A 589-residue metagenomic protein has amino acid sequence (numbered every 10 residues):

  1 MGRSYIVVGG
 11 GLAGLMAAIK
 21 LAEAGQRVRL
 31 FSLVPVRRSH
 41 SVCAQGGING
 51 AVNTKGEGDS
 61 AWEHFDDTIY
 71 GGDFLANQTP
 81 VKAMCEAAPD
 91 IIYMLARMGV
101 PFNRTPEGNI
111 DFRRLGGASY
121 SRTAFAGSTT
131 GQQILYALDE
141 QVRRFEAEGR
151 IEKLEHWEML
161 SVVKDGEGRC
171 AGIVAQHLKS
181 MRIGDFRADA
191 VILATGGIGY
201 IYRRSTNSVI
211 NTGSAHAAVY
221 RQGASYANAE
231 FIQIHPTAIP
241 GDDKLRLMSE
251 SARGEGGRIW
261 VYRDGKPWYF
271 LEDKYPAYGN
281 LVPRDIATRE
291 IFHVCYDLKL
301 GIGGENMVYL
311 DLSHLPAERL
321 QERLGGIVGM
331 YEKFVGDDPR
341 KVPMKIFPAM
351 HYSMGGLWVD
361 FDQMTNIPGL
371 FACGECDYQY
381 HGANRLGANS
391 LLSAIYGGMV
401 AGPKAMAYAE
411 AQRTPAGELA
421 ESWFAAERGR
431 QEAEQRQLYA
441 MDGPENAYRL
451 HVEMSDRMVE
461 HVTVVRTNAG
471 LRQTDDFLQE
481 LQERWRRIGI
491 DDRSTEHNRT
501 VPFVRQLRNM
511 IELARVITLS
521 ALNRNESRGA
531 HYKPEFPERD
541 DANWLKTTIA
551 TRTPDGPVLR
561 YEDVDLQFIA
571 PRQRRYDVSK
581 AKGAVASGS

Functional and structural regions predicted by a protein language model:
M1-S4, A17-K20, A24-Q26, L30 (+9 more regions): Glycine- and aromatic-enriched mobile tails/lids
G2-R3, M181-A190, N366: Core beta-strand elements of the Rossmann-like FAD/NAD(P) dinucleotide-binding domain in flavoenzyme oxidoreductases
G9-L12: Glycine-rich Rossmann-fold phosphate-binding loop(s) that bind the pyrophosphate of adenine dinucleotide cofactors
V34-D67, L247: Conserved N-terminal glycine-rich FAD pyrophosphate-binding loop of Rossmann-like flavoproteins
A76-E86, A124-D139, L154, S205-G213 (+2 more regions): Short beta-strand to alpha-helix junction loop
A96-R182, R187, A194, H235-P240: Conserved redox-cofactor binding core of oxidoreductases
A190-L245, I302, N384-K404: Glycine-rich loop(s) and the adjacent beta-strand/alpha-helix scaffold that form part
A218, A224-D337, K404-E410: An anion/pyrophosphate-binding glycine-rich loop and adjacent beta-alpha core in soluble alpha-beta enzymes
